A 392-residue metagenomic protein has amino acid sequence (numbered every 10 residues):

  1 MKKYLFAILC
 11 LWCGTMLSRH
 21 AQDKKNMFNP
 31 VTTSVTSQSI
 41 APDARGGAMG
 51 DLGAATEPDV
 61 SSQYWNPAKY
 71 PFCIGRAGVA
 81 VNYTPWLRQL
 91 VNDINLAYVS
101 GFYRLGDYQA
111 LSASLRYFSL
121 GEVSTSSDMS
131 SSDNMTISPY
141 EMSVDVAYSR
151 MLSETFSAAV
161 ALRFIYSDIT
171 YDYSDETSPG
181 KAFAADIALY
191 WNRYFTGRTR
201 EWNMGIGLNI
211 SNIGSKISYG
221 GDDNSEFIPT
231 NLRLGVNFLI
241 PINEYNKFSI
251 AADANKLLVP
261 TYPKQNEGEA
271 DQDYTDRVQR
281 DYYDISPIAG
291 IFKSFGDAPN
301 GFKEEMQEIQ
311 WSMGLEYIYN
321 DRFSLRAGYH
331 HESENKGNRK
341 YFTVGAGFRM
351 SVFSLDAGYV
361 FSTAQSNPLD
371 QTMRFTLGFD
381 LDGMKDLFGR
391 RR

Functional and structural regions predicted by a protein language model:
M1-Y4, E154: Positively charged n-region of N-terminal signal peptides that target proteins for export
Y4-W12: Sec-dependent N-terminal signal peptides
W12-R19: C-terminal segment of classical bacterial N-terminal signal peptides
R19-R392: Subset of outer-membrane beta-barrel
